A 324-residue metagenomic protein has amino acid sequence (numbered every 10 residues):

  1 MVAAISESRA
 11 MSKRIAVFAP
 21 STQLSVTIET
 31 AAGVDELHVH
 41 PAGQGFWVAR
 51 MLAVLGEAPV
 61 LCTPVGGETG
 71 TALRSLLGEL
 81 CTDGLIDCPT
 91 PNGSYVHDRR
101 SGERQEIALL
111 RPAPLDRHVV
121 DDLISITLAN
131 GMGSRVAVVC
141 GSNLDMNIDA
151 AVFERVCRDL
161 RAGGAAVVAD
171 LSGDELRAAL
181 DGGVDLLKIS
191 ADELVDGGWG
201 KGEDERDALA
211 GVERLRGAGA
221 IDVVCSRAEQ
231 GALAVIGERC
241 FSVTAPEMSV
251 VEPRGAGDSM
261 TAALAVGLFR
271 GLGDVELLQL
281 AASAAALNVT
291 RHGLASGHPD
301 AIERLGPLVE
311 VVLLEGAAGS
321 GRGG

Functional and structural regions predicted by a protein language model:
M1-C62, T71-S75, E315-G324: Glycine-rich phosphate/adenosyl-contacting loop at the front of the ribokinase-like
R14-A16, Q105, R135-V136, D222: Structural motif
V17-P20, T63, L85-I86, V138-V139 (+3 more regions): General beta-strand structural signal in soluble alpha/beta enzymes
R50, S94-D98, G231-V235: Short beta-strand scaffold segments in enzyme catalytic cores
V54-V136, R304-G324: Conserved N-terminal subdomain of the carbohydrate kinase-like
G131-N147: Short acidic, glycine-rich surface-loop motifs adjacent to enzyme active sites
A151-E238: Conserved phosphate/ATP/ADP-binding segment of small-molecule kinases
E205-G324: Conserved phosphate-binding/catalytic region of the ribokinase-like
